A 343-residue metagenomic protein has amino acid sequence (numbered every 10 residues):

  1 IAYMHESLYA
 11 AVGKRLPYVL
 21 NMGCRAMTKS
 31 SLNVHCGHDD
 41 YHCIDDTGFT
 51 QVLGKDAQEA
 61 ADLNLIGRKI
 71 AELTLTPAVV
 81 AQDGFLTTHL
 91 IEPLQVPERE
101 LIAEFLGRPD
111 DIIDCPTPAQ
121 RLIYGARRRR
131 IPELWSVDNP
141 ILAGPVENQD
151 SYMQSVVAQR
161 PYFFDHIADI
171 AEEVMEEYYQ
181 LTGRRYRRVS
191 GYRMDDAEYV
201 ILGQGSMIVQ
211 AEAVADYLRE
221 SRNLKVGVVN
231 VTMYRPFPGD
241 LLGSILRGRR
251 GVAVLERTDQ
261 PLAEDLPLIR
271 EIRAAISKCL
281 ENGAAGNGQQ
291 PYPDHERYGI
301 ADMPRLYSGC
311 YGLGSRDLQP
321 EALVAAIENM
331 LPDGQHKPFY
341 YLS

Functional and structural regions predicted by a protein language model:
I1-D39, C43, F49-E72, E220: Thiamine diphosphate
M4-Y9, K29-H35, D62-I66, H89-V96 (+5 more regions): Short acidic, glycine/serine/threonine-rich loops at helix termini
Q51-T117, R305-L306, G314-S343: Structural signature of the thiamine diphosphate
A78-S190: Conformationally flexible catalytic loops at phosphate/diphosphate-handling active centers
R188-L224, F237-L242: Redox- and metal-dependent alpha/beta enzyme cores, enriched for Fe-S-associated oxidoreductases and cofactor-handling
N223-G251: Core nucleotide-handling region used for phosphoryl-transfer chemistry
A253-S343: Peripheral docking tails and interdomain loops at the edges of cofactor- or intermediate-handling domains
